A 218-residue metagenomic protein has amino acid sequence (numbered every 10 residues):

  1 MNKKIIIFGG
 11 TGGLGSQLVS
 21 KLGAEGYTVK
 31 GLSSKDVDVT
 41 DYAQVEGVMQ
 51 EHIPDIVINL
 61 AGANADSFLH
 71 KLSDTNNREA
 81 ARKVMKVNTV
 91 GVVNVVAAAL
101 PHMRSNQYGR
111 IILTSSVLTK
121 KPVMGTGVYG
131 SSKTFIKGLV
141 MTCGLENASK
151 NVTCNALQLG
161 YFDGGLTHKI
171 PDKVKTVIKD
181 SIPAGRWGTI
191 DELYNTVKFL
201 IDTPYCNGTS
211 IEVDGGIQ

Functional and structural regions predicted by a protein language model:
T11, G15-S20: N-terminal Rossmann NAD(P)H-binding glycine-rich loop of SDR-like oxidoreductase domains
N64-R82, G125-V128, H168-I170: Conserved mid-core segment of classical short-chain dehydrogenase/reductases
V96, S132: Active-site helix of classical SDR
P101, L145-E146: Alpha-helical segment proximal to the catalytic Tyr-Lys
S116: Residue(s) in the substrate-gating loop at a strand-loop-helix junction that position the organic substrate next
A148-T153, C206-G208: Short, small/polar-rich loop/turn modules that mediate ligand/substrate recognition or access, typified
R186-V213: C-terminal substrate-recognition "lid" of short-chain dehydrogenase/reductases
